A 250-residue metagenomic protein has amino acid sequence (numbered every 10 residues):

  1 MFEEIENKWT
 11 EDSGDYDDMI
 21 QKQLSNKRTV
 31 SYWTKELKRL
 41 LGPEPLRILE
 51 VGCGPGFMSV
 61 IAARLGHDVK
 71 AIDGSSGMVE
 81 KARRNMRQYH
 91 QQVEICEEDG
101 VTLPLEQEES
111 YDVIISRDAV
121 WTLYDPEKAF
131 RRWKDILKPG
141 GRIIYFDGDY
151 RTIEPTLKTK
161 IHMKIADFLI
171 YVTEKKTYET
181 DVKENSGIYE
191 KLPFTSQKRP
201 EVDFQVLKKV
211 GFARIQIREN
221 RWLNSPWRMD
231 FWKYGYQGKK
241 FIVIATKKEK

Functional and structural regions predicted by a protein language model:
M1-P43, M58, R221: Conserved class I S-adenosyl-L-methionine
L49-V51, P55-T102: Class I SAM-dependent methyltransferase SAM/SAH-binding core
V101, L105-V113: A short acidic, Gly/Pro-enriched loop at the edge of an enzyme's catalytic core that lines a small-molecule cofactor
V113-P126: A short SAM/SAH-binding and catalytic strip from SAM-dependent methyltransferases
E127-P139: A short glycine-rich, Lys/Arg-flanked "PGG" loop and its adjoining helix->strand segment in the class I
I144-T173: Conserved class I S-adenosyl-L-methionine
P193-G211: Short alpha-helix
V210, R228-K250: Core SAM-dependent methyltransferase catalytic element
